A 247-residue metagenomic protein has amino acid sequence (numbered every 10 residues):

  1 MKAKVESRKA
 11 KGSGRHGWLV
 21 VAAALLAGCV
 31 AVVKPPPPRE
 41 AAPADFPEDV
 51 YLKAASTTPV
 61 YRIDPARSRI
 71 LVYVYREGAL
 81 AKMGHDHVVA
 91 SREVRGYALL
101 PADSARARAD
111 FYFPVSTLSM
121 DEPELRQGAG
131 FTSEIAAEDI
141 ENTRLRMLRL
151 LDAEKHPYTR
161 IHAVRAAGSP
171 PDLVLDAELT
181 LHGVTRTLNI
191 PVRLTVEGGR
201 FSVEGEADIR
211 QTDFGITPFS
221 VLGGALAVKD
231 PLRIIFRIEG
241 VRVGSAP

Functional and structural regions predicted by a protein language model:
K2-V20: Short, basic, low-complexity termini and linkers enriched in Ser/Thr/Gly/Pro that act as targeting/leader peptides
V5, V21-A22, V89, D176: Exposed boundary/loop context
A10-R15, L26, V203, L222: Intrinsically disordered, low-complexity segments enriched in small/polar residues
A23-A31: Hydrophobic h-region of N-terminal signal peptides that target proteins for export in Gram-negative bacteria
V30-P247: Low-complexity, acidic/polar, glycine-enriched regions of mature
